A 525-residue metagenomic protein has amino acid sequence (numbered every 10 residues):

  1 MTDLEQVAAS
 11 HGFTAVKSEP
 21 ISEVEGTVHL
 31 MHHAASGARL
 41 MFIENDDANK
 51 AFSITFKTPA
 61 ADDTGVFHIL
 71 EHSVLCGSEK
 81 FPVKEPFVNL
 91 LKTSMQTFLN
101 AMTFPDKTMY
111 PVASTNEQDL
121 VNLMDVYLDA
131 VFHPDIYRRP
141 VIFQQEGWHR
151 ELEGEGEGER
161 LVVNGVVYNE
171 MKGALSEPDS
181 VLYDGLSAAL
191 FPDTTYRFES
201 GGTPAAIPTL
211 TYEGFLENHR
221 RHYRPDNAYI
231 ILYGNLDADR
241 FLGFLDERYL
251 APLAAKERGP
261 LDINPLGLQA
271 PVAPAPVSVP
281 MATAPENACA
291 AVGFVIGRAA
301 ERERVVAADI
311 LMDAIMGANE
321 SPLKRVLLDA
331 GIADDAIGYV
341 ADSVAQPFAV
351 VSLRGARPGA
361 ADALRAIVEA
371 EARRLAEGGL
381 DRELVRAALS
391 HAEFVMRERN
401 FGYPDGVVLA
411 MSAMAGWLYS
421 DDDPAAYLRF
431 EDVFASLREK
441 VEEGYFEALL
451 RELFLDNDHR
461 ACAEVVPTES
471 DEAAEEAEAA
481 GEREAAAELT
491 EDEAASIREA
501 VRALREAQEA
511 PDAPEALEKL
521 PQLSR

Functional and structural regions predicted by a protein language model:
M1-H11, P59, S73, G77-K80 (+5 more regions): Charge-rich, well-structured scaffold segments of protease-associated domains
T2-D47, K519-R525: N- or domain-start disorder-to-order transition segments that initiate the globular core
T27-A34, A270-T283: Short acidic-hydrophobic surface loop/beta-edge motif
H32-D47, T283-A291, A299-E303, D342: Active-site-adjacent "gating/activation" loops or surface patches in catalytic cores
T55-G65: Short pre-active-site segment immediately N-terminal to the catalytic Zn-binding motif
T64-C76: Active-site recognition of the HExxH zinc-binding catalytic motif
